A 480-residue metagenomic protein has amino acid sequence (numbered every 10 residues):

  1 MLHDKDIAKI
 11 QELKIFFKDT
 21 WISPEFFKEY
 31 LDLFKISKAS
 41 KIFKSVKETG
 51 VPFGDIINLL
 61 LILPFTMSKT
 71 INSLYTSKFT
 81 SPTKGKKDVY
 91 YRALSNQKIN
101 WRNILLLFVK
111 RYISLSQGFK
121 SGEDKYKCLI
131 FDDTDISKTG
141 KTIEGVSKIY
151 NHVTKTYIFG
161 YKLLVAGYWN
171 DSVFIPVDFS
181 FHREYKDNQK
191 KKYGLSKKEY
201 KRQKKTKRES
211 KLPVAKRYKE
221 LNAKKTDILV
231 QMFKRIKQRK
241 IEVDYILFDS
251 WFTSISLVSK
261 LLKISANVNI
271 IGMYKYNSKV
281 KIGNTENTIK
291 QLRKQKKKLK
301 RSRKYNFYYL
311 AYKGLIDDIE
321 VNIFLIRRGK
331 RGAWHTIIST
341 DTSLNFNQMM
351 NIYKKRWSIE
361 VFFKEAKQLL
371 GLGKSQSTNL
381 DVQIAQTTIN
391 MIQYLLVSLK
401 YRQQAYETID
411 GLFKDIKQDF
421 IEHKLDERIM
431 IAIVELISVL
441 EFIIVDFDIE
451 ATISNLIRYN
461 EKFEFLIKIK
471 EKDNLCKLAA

Functional and structural regions predicted by a protein language model:
M1-V51, L63, S77-P82, R183 (+8 more regions): A short, flexible helix-boundary coil/loop motif
S40-V51, M67-K141, G145-K148, K234-R235 (+7 more regions): Electropositive nucleic-acid engagement tracts
G54-T66: Short, amphipathic alpha-helical "recognition" segments used to contact nucleic acids or chromatin
M67-T70, D88-V89, V153-V243, D317 (+1 more regions): Electropositive, glycine- and tryptophan-enriched low-complexity nucleic-acid-binding patches
S95-K198, F307-A311: Active-site-proximal, Lys/Arg-enriched surface segment that forms a nucleic-acid-binding/basic interface patch
L129-D135, F346-S377: Short amphipathic alpha-helical "interface-anchor" segments enriched in bulky aromatics
F248-S254, Y276-S278: Acidic, metal-coordinating catalytic cores used for nucleic-acid/nucleotide bond scission and strand-transfer chemistry
Q383-T388: Small-residue-rich helix-loop
